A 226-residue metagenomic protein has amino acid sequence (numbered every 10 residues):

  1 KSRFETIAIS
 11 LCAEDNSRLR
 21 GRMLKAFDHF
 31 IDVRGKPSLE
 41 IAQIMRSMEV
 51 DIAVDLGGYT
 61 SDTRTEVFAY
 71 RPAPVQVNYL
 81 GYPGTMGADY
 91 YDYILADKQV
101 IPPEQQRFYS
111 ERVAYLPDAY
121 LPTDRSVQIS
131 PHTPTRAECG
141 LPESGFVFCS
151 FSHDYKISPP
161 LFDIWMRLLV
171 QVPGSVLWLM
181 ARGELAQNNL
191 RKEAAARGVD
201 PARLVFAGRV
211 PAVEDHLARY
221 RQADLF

Functional and structural regions predicted by a protein language model:
K1-E5, A119-P211, R219-R221: Conserved catalytic-core segment of nucleotide-activated headgroup transferases in glycan assembly
K1-Y91, K98-Q106, L177-F226: Conserved nucleotide-cofactor-binding alpha/beta core module
V77-N78, D89-P131: Extended catalytic-interface subdomain
